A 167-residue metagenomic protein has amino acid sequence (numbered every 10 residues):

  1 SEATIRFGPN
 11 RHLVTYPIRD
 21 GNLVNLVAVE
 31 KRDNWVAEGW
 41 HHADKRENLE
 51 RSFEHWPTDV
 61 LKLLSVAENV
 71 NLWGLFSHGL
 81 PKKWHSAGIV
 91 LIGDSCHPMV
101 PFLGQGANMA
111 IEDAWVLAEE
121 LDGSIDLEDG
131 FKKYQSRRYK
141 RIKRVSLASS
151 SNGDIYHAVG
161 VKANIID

Functional and structural regions predicted by a protein language model:
S1-E68, P81: Conserved FAD-binding catalytic core of PHBH/FMO-like flavoproteins
S1-I5, A110, D167: Short intrinsically disordered, low-complexity coil segments enriched in acidic
I5-P9, G153-A158: Active-site-adjacent segment of FAD-dependent monooxygenases/related oxidoreductases
T15, E47-L49, N69-H157: Conserved mid-domain beta->alpha element of the FAD-binding
V24-K31, E54-T58, S65-V70, A114 (+2 more regions): Noncatalytic linker/hinge segments flanking ATPase motor cores
N48, D59-K62, R141-R144, N164-I165: Exposed alpha-helical structural elements
I155-D167: C-terminal domain-closing interface element
